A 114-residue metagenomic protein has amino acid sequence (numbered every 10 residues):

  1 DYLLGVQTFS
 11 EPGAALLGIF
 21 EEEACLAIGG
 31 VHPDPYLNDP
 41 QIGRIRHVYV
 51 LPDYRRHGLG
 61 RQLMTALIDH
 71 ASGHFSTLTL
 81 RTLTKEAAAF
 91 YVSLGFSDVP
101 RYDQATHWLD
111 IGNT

Functional and structural regions predicted by a protein language model:
D1-L16, F20: Active-site rim helix/loop that mediates acceptor-substrate recognition in acyltransferases
L16-G18, A24-D34, R44, Y49: Conserved beta-strand in the GNAT
R46, L51, R55, L83: Residue-level recognition of the GNAT/N-acetyltransferase active site
D53-Y54, G58-A66: Conserved acetyl-CoA pyrophosphate-binding loop and the N-cap/start of the following alpha-helix in GNAT-like
L63, E86-F90: Conserved short alpha-helix immediately C-terminal to the canonical SAM/SAH-binding motif I of Rossmann-like
A71-L83: Conserved GNAT acetyl-CoA-binding A-motif
T79-R81, V92, S97-N113: Conserved catalytic-core motifs of GNAT/GCN5-like acyltransferases
